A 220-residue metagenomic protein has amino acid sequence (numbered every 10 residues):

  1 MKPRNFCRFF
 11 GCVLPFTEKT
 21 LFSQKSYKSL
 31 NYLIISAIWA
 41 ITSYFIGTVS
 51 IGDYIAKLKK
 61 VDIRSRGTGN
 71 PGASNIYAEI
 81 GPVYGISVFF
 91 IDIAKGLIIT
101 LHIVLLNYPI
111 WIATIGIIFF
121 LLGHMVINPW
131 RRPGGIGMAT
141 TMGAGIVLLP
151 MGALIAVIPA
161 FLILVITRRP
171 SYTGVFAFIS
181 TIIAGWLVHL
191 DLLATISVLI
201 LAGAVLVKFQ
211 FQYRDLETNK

Functional and structural regions predicted by a protein language model:
Y27-I38, A94-I115, I146-G152, W186-I196: Helix-coil boundary and interhelical linker segments in multi-pass alpha-helical membrane proteins
I34-K59: N-terminal signal-anchor transmembrane alpha helix
D53-G85, G134, Y213-K220: Cytosolic, membrane-interface loops and tails of multi-pass inner-membrane proteins
I63-G72, P129-M142, R169-S180: Short, non-helical or kinked segments that cap or interrupt transmembrane helices
Y77-I80, I103-V104, G123, M138-T167 (+1 more regions): Interfacial segments of multi-pass membrane proteins
A78-V104, F119: Multi-pass membrane catalytic core of lipid/isoprenoid biosynthesis enzymes
G152-I155, P170-F178, H189-A202: Loop-to-transmembrane alpha-helix initiation sites
